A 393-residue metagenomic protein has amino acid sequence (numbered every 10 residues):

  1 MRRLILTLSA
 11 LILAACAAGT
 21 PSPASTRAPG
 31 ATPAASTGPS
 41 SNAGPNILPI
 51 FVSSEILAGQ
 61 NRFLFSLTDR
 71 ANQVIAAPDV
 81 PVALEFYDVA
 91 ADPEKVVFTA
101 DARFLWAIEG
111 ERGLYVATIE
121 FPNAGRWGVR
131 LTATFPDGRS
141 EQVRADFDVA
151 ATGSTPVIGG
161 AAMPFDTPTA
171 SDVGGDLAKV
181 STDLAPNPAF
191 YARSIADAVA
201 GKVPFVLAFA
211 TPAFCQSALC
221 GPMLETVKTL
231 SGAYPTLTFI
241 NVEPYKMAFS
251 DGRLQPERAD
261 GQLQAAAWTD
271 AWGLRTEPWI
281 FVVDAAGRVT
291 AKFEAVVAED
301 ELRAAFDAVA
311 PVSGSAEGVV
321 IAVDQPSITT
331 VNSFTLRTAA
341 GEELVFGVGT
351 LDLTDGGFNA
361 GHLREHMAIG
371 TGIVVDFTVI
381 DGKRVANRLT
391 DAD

Functional and structural regions predicted by a protein language model:
I12-A15: C-terminal motif of bacterial Sec signal peptides marking the signal peptidase cleavage site
A17-P21: Bacterial signal peptide processing site
A28, A34-V180: Contiguous segments within soluble domain cores/interaction surfaces
D176, S181, N187, I195-L219: Short active-site neighborhood of thiol/selenol oxidoreductases, capturing the structured segment around
S217-A233: Typically the conserved alpha-helix immediately C-terminal to a functionally engaged Cys/Sec in thioredoxin-like
V242-E277, V282-A286, E301: Thioredoxin-like thiol-disulfide oxidoreductase module
W279, A285-P311: Non-catalytic, surface beta->alpha helical segment in thiol-disulfide oxidoreductase systems
S313-D393: Solvent-exposed hydroxyl-ligand-binding patches built from regularly spaced Ser/Thr and small hydrophobics
